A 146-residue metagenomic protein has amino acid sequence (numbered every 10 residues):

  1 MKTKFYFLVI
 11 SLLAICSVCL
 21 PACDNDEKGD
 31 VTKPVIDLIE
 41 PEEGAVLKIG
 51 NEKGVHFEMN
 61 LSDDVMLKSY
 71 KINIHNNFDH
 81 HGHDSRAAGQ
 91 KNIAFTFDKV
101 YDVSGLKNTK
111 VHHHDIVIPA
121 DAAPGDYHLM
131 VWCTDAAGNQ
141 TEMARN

Functional and structural regions predicted by a protein language model:
K2-F5, C16-V46: Bacterial Sec-dependent N-terminal signal peptides
Y6-L8, P21, T96-D98: Compositionally biased, low-structure terminal segments
V9-A14: Hydrophobic helical h-region of N-terminal Sec-dependent signal peptides in bacterial secretory/periplasmic proteins
V31-N146: First exposed extracellular module after export/assembly in secreted or surface-exposed proteins
